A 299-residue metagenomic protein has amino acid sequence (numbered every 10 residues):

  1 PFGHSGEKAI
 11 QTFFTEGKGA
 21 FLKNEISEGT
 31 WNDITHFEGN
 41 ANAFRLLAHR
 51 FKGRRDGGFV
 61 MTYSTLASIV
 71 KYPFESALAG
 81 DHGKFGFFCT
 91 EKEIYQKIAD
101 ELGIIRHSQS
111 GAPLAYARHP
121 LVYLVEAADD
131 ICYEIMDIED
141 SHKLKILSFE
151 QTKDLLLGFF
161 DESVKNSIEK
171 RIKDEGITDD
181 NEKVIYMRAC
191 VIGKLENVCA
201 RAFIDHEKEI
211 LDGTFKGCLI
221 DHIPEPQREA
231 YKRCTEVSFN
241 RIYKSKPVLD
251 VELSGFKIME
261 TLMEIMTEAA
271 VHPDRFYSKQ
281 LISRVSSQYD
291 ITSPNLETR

Functional and structural regions predicted by a protein language model:
F2-I185, E196: Sequence-structural signature of the catalytic-core scaffold of metal-dependent phosphohydrolases that act on
F13, L46, S68, Y72 (+10 more regions): Residues that form generic nucleotide/phosphate-binding pockets
A48, Y133-M136, D140, R201 (+2 more regions): Charged/polar positions within long, soluble alpha-helices
Y123, A127-D130, V191, L195-V198 (+4 more regions): Charged, amphipathic alpha-helical oligomerization/scaffolding segments
E182, Y186-C190, Y231: Acidic, Ser/Thr/Gly/Pro-rich low-complexity segments that form flexible
I204-S293: Substrate-recognition/cap regions that form aromatic- and gly/pro-loop-enriched pockets for small-molecule ligands
P294-R299: Short, intrinsically disordered, charge-balanced linker/junction segments flanking boundaries in proteins
